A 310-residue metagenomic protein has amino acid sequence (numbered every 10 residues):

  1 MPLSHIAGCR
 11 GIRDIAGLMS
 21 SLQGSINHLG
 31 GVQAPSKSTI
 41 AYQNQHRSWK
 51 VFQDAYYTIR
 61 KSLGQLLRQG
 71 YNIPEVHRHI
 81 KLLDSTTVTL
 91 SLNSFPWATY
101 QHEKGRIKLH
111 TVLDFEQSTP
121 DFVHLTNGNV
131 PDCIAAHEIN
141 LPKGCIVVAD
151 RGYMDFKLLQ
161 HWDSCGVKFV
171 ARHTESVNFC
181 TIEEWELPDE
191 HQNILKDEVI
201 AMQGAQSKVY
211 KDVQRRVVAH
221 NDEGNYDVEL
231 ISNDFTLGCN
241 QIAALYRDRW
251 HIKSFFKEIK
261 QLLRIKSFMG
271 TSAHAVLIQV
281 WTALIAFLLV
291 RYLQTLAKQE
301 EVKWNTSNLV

Functional and structural regions predicted by a protein language model:
M1-D14, L18, N44-R47, D54-T58 (+4 more regions): Single, function-defining residue in the core of a domain
S20-G30: Extended, structured, electrostatic nucleic-acid-contact surfaces
H28-R47: Major-groove recognition helix of helix-turn-helix-like DNA-binding domains
